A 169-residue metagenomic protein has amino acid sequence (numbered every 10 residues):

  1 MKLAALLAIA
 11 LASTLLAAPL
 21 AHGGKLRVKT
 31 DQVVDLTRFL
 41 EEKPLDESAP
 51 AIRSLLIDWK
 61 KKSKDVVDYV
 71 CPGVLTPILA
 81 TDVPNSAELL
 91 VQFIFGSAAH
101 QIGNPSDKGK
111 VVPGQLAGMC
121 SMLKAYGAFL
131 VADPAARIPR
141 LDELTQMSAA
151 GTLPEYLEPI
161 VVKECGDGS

Functional and structural regions predicted by a protein language model:
M1-A5: Positively charged n-region of N-terminal signal peptides that target proteins for export
L6-T14: Bacterial N-terminal signal peptides
L15-A18, V91: Short, low-complexity, intrinsically disordered N-terminal segments
P19-D58: Immediate post-signal-peptide N-terminus of mature secreted/exported proteins
S48-E164: Mature extracellular/secreted ectodomains of secretory-pathway proteins
C165-S169: Short, solvent-exposed mixed-charge patches
